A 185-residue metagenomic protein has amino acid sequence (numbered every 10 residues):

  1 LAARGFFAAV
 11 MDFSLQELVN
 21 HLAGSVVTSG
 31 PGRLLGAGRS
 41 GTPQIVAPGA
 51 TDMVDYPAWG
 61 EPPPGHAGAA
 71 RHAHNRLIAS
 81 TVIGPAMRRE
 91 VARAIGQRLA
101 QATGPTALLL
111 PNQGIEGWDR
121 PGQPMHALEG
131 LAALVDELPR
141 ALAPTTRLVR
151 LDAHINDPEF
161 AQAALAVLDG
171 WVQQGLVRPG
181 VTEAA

Functional and structural regions predicted by a protein language model:
L1-A47, Y56-A58, H66-A70, S80-A185: Metallocofactor- and cofactor-centric catalytic cores in central/energy metabolism, strongly enriched
D52-M53: C-terminal non-catalytic alpha-helical accessory regions
H72-R76: Low-complexity repetitive segments in secreted/extracellular proteins
